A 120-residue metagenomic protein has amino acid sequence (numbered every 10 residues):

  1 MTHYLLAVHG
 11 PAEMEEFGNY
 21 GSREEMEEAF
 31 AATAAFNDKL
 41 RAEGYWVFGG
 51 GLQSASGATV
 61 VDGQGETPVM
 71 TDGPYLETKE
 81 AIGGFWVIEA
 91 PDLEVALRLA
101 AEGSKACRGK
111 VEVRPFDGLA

Functional and structural regions predicted by a protein language model:
M1-A120: Conserved, structured core segments of small domains
